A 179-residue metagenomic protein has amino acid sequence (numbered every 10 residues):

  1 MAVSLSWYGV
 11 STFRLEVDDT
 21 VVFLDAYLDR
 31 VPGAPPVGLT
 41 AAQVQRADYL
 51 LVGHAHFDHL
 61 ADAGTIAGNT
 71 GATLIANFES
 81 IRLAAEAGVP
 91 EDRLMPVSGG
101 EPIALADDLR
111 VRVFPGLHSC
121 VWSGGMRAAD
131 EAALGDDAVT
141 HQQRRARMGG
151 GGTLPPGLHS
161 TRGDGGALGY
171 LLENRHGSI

Functional and structural regions predicted by a protein language model:
M1-L5, E16-V22, P102-R112, E173-I179: Beta-strand-turn-beta hairpins that frame and shape the catalytic cleft of phosphate-ester-processing enzymes
T12-L15, L168-L172: Short beta-strand scaffold segments in enzyme catalytic cores
R14-H56, A61-G68, E91, S119-G163: Pre-active-site segment of Zn-dependent metallo-hydrolases
F57, I75, A87, D92-L94: Catalytic phosphate/metal-binding cores of nucleic-acid and nucleotide-processing enzymes, i.e., regions that mediate
F57, S80-I81: Alpha-helix capping/helix-boundary segments
A72-E79: Short internal beta-strands
R93-S98, A104: Short acidic-hydrophobic, aromatic-tinged amphipathic segments that line or gate anion-handling sites
G163-A167, N174-G177: Short gly/pro-enriched beta-turn/loop segments at secondary-structure junctions
